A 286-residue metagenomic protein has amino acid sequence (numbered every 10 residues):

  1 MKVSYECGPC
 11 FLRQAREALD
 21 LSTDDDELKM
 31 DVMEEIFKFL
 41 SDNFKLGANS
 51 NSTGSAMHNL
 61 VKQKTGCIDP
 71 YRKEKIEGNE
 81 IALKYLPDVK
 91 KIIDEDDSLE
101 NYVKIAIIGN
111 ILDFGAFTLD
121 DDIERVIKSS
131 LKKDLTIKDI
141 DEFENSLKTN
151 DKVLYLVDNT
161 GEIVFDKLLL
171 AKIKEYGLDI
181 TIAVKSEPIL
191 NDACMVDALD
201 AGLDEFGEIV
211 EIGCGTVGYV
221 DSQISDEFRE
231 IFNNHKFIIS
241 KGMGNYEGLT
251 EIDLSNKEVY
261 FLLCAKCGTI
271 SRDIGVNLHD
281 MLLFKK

Functional and structural regions predicted by a protein language model:
K2-N150: Electropositive, gly/pro-rich neighborhoods at or near active sites that engage anionic ligands
I111-S130, L135-T136, S186-M195, A201-F206 (+2 more regions): Conserved catalytic alpha/beta core of Sir2/sirtuin-type deacylases, generalized to analogous enzyme cores that bind
I127-S129, L154-L156, I209-V217: Short, basic, glycine/proline-bearing loop/turn elements
D151-K152, L178-I182, E258: Residues at the starts of beta-strands that form the adenosine-phosphate
K152-L154, K236-F237: Structural motif
T160-I182: Histidine-anchored nucleotide/phosphate-binding helix
K167-L168, M195, T250-D253: Short amphipathic alpha-helical segments
V184-S186, L190, L199-K286: C-terminal functional extensions of proteins
